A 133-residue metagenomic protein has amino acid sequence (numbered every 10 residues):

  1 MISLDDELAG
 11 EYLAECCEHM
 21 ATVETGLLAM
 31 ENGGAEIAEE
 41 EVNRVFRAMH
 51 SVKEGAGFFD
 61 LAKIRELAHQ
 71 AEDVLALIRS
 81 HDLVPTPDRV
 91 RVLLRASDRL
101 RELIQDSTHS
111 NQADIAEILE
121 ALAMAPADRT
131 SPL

Functional and structural regions predicted by a protein language model:
M1-L133: Non-catalytic helical tethers at domain boundaries
